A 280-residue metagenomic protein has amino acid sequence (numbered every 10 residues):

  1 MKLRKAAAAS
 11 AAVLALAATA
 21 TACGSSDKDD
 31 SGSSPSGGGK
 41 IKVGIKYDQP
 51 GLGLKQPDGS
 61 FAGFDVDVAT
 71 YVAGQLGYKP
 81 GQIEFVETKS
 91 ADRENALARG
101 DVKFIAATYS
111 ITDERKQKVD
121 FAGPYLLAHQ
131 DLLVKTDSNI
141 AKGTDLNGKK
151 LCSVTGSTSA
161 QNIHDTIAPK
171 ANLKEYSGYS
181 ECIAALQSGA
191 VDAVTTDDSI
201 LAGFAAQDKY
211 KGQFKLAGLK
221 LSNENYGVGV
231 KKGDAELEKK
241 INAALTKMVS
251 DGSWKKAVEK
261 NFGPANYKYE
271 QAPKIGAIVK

Functional and structural regions predicted by a protein language model:
A15-A22: C-terminal motif of bacterial Sec signal peptides marking the signal peptidase cleavage site
G24, G74-Q75, S157, G227-A265: Extended ligand-binding regions for polar small-molecule ligands
D29-D30, Q161-K174, Q213-F214, L245-K280: Ligand-binding clefts/hinges and TM-proximal coupling segments of bilobed small-molecule sensing domains
D30-F104: Extracytoplasmic small-molecule ligand-binding "clamshell" domains of the periplasmic binding protein/Venus flytrap
I83-D145: Acidic, polar ligand-binding/catalytic clefts
I83-N95, S138-N139, K174-A184, S188 (+1 more regions): Short helix-initiation/N-cap motifs at beta->coil->alpha
T108-Q117, H164-D165, Q187, D192-S222: A ligand-binding cleft/hinge motif common to bilobed small-molecule-binding domains
L126-V134, D198, A206-N242, P264-K280: Periplasmic-binding protein-like
